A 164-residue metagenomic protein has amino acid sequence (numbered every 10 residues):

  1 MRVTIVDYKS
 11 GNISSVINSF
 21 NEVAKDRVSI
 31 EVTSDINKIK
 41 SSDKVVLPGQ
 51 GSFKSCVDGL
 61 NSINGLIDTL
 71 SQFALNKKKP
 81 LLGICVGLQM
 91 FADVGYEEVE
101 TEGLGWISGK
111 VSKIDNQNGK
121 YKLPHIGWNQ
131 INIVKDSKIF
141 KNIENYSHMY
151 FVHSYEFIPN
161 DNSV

Functional and structural regions predicted by a protein language model:
M1-K79, V99, K110-D115, N160-D161: N-terminal beta1-alpha1 cap of cysteine-dependent amidohydrolase-like domains
D7, Q89, H153: Acidic active-site catalytic centers that drive phospho-/nucleotidyl reactions and related ester hydrolyses
V46, L88, E156: Short active-site segment of divalent metal-dependent hydrolases/proteases that encodes the spacing between
V57, A92-V94: Short glycine-enriched nucleophile-adjacent loop and the immediately C-terminal alpha-helix near the catalytic center
D68, V94-V164: Pocket-forming structural segment of enzyme catalytic cores
G83, G87: Gly/Ala-rich beta-loop-alpha elbow adjacent to hydrolase catalytic centers
